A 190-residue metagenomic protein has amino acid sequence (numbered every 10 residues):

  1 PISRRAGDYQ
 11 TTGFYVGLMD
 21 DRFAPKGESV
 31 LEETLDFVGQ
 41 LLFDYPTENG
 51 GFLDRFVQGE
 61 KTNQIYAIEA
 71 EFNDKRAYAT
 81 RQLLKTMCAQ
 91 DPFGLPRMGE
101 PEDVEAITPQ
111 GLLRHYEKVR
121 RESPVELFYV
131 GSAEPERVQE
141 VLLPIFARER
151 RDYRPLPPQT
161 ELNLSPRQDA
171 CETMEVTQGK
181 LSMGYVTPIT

Functional and structural regions predicted by a protein language model:
P1-D44, A77-G99, P124-V130, S182-P188: M16 family metallopeptidases and their MPP-like homologs
I2, V104-H115, R167: Short amphipathic beta-strand starts and helix->beta connectors
D36-N49, I145-Y153: A common structural junction motif
D44-I68, R154-N163: Acidic/histidine-enriched alpha-helical segments
G50-R55, R76-Q82, L95-E102, R154-P158: Short coil/turn segments at secondary-structure boundaries
P109-I145: Non-catalytic, conformational "gating/processing" segments within enzyme and secreted inhibitor domains
P124, L143, R151-T190: His/Glu-based metal-binding/catalytic segments typifying zinc-dependent metallopeptidases
